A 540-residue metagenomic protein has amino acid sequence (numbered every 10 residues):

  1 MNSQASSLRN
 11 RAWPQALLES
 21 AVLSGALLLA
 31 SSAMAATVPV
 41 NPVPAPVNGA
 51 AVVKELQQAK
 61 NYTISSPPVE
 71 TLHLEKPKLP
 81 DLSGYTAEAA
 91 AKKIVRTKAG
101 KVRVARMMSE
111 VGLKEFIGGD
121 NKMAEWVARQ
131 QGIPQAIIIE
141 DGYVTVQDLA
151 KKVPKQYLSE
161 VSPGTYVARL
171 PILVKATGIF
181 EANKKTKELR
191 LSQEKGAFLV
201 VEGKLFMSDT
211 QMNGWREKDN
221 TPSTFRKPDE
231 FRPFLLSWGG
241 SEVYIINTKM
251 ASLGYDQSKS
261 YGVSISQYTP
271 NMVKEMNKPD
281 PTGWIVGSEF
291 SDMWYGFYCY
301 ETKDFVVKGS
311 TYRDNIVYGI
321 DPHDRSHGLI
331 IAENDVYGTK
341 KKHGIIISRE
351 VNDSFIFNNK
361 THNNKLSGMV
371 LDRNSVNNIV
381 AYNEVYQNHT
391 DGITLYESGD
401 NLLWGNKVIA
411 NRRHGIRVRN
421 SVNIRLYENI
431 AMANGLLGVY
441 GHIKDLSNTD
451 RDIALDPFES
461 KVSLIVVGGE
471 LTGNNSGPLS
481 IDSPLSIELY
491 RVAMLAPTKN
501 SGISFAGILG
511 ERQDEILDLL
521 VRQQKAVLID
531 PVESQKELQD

Functional and structural regions predicted by a protein language model:
M1-P14: N-terminal secretory signal peptides that target proteins for export/translocation
E19-L27: Hydrophobic helical h-region of N-terminal Sec-dependent signal peptides in bacterial secretory/periplasmic proteins
A30-S32: N-terminal signal peptide c-region/cleavage motif recognized by signal peptidases
A36-F357, T361, M369-V370, V376 (+6 more regions): Beta-strand/loop edge motif enriched in small/polar residues
Q267, I481-E488: Serine/threonine-biased, Pro/acidic-interspersed low-complexity stretches characteristic of secreted/cell-surface
N352-V462: Eukaryotic tandem repeat interaction scaffolds
N420, S480-P484, A506-L509: Exposed, low-structure sequence patches enriched in small/polar residues
